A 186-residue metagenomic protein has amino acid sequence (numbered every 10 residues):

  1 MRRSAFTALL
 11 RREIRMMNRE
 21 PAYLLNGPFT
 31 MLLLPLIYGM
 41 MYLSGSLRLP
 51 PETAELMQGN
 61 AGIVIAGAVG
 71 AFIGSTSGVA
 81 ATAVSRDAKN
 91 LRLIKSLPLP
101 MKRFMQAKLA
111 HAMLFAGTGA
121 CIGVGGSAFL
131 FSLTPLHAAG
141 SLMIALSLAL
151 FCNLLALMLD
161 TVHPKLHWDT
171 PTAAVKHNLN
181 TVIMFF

Functional and structural regions predicted by a protein language model:
M1-R92, P100-F186: Hydrophobic alpha-helical transmembrane segments of membrane proteins
